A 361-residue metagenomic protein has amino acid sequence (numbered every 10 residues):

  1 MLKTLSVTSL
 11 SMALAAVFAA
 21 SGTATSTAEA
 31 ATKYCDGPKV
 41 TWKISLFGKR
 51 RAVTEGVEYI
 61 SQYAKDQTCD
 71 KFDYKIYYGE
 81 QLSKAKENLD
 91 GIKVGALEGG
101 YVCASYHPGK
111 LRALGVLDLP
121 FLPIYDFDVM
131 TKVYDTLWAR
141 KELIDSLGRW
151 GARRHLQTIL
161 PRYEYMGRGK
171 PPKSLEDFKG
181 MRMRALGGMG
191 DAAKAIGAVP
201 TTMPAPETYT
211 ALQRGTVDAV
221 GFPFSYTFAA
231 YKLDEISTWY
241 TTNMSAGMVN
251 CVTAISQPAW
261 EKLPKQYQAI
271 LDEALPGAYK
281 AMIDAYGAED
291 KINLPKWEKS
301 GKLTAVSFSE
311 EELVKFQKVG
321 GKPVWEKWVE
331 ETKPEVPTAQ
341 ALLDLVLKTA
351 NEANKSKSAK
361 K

Functional and structural regions predicted by a protein language model:
M1-M12: Bacterial N-terminal signal peptides that target proteins for export
T8-S9, V133-T136, E164: Proteins with a high burden of low-complexity, intrinsically disordered sequence enriched in S/T/G/P/A and R, requiring
M12-T27: C-terminal segment of classical bacterial N-terminal signal peptides
E29-V129, D145-K361: N-terminal secretory/targeting leader peptides
V129-D145: Signature of the catalytic double-stranded beta-helix
